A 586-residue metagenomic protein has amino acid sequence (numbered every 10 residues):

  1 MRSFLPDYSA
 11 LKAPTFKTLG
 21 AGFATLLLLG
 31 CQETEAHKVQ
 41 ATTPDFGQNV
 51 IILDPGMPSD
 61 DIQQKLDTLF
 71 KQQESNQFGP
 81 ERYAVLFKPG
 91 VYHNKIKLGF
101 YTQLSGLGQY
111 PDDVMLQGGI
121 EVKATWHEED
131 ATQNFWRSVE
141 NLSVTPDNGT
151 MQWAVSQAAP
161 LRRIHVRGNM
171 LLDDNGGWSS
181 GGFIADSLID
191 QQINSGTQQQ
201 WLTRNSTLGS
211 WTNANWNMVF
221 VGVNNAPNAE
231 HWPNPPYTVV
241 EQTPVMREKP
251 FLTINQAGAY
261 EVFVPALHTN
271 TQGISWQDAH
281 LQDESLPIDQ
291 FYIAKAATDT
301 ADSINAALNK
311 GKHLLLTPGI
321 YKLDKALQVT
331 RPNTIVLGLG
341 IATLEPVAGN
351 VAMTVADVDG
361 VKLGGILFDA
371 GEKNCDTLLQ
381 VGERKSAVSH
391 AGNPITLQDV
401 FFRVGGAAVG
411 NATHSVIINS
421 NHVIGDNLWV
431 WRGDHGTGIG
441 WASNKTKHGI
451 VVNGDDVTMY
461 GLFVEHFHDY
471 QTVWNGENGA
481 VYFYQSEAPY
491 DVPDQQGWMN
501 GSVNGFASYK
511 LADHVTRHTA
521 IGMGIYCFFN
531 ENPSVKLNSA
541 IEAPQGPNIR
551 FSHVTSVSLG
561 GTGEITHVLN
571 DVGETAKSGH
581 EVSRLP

Functional and structural regions predicted by a protein language model:
R2-S3, V423: Short intrinsically disordered, low-complexity coil segments enriched in acidic
S3-G20: Bacterial N-terminal signal peptides that target proteins for export
L29-G30: C-terminal motif of bacterial Sec signal peptides marking the signal peptidase cleavage site
E33-P586: Extracellular/periplasmic carbohydrate-active domains that bind, remodel, or depolymerize complex polysaccharides
